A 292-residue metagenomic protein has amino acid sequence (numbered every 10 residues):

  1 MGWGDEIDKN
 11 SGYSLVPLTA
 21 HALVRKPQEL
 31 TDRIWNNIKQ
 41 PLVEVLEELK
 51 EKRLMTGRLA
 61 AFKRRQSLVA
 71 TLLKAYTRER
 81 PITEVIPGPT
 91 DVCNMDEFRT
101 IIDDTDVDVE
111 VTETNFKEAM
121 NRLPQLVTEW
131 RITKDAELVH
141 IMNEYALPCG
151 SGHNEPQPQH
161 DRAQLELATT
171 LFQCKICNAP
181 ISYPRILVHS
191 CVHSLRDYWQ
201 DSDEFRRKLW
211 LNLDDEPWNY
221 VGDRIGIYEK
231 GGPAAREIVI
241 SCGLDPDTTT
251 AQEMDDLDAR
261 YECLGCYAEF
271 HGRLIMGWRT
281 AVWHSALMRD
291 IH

Functional and structural regions predicted by a protein language model:
M1-H292: Cys/His-rich zinc-coordinating modules
